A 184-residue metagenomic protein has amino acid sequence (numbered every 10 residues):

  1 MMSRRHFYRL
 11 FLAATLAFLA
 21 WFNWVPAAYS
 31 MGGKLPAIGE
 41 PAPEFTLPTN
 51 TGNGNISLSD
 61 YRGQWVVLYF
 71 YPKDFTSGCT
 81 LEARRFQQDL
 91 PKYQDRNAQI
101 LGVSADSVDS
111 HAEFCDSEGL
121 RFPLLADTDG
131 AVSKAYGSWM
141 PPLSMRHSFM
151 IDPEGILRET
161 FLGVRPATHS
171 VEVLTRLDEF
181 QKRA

Functional and structural regions predicted by a protein language model:
R4-L12, L19: N-terminal export leaders
A17, V25-A28: Cleavable N-terminal signal peptides
A27-L58: N-terminal "domain-start" segment that seeds a small globular fold
P41, W65, L143-M145: Short, small/polar residue-rich loop motifs at catalytic or cofactor-binding pockets
S57-L81, F86: Short active-site neighborhood of thiol/selenol oxidoreductases, capturing the structured segment around
F75-E118, T128-K134: Structural microenvironment flanking redox-active thiols in thiol-disulfide oxidoreductases
L120-F122, S138-F149: Structural micro-motif
S144-A184: Thiol-/selenol-based redox modules, centered on thioredoxin-like and closely related oxidoreductase domains
